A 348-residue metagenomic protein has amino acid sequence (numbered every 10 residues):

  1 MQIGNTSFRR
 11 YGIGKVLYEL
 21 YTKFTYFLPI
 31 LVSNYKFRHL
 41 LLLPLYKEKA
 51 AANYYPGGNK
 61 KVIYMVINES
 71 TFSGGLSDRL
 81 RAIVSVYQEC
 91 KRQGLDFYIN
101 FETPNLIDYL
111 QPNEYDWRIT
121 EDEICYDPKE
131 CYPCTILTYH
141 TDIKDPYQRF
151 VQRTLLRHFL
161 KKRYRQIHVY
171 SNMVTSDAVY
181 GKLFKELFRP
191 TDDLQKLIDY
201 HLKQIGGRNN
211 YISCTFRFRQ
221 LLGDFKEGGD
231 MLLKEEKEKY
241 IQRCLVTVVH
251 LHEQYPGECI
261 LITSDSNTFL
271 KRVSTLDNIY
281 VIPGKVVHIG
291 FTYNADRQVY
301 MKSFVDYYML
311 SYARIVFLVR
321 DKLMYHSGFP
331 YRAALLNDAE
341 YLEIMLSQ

Functional and structural regions predicted by a protein language model:
I3-T6, G14-T22, Y26-E238: Secretory-pathway glycan-assembly enzymes, especially type II membrane glycosyltransferases that use nucleotide-sugar
V84, M301-Q348: A donor-sugar binding/catalytic signature common to diverse glycosyltransferases and related nucleotide-sugar
Y87-K91, L202, G206, V249-E253 (+3 more regions): N-terminal cationic-hydrophobic initiation segments that often serve targeting/anchoring roles
L95, P256-E258, N337-L342: A short helix->loop->beta-strand "cap" motif at the edges of active sites that frequently abuts
F101-I107, S266-N267, L346-Q348: Short beta-alpha junction loops
L110-E121, T268-I279, P330-L335: Short, aromatic/basic amphipathic alpha-helical patches
Y211-I212, C259, I315: Structural motif
T215-G223, L245-D296: Catalytic donor nucleotide-activated moiety binding site of glycosyltransferases and closely related
